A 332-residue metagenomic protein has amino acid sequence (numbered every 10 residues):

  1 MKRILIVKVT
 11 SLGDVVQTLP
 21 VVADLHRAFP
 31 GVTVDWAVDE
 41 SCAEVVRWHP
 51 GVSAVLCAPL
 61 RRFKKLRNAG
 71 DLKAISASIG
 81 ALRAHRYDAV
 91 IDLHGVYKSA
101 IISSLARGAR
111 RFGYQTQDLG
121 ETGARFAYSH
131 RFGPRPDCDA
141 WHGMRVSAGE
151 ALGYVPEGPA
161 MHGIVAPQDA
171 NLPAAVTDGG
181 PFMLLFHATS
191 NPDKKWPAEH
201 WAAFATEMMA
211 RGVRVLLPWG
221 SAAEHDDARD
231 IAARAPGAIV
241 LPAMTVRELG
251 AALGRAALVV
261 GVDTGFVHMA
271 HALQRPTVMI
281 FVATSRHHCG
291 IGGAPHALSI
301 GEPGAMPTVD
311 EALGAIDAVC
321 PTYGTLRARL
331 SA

Functional and structural regions predicted by a protein language model:
M1-A332: Catalytic machinery of carbohydrate-active enzymes, primarily nucleotide-sugar-dependent glycosyltransferases
